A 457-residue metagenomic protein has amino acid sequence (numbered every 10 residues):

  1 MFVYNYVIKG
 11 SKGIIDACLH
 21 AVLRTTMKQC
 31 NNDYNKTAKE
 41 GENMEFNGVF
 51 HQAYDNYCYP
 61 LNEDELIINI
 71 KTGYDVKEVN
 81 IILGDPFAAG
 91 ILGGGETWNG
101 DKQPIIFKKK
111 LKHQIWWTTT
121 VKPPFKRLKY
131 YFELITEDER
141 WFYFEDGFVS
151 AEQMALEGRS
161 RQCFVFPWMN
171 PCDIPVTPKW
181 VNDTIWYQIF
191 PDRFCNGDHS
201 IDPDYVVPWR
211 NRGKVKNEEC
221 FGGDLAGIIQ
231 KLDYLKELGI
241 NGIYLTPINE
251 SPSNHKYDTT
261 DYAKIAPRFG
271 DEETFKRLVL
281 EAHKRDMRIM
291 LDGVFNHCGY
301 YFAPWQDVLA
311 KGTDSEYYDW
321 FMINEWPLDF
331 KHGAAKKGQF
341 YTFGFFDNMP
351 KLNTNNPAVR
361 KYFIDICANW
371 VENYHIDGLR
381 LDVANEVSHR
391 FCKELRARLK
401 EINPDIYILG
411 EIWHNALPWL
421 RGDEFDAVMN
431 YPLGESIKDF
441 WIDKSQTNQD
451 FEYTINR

Functional and structural regions predicted by a protein language model:
T26, C30-N43: Short, Lys/Arg-enriched N-terminal segments with co-localized hydrophobic residues within the first ~10-30 amino acids
E40-V76, M154-C172, V176-T177: Non-catalytic, glycine-rich low-complexity segments
D75-F125, I135-V149: Aromatic- and glycine-rich beta-strand/loop motifs that create alpha-glucan
K126-Y130: Exposed beta-strand face motif in extracellular beta-rich ectodomains
Q153-E157, Y301, Q306-T313, H375 (+3 more regions): Conserved alpha/beta catalytic core and glycan-binding cleft of carbohydrate-active enzymes
I185-Y187, I243-L245, I289-L291, L379 (+1 more regions): Hydrophobic faces of well-ordered beta-strands that scaffold small-molecule active sites in alpha/beta enzyme cores
F190-N241, I248-A368, N373, L395-E401 (+2 more regions): Substrate-binding/active-site clefts of carbohydrate-active enzymes
